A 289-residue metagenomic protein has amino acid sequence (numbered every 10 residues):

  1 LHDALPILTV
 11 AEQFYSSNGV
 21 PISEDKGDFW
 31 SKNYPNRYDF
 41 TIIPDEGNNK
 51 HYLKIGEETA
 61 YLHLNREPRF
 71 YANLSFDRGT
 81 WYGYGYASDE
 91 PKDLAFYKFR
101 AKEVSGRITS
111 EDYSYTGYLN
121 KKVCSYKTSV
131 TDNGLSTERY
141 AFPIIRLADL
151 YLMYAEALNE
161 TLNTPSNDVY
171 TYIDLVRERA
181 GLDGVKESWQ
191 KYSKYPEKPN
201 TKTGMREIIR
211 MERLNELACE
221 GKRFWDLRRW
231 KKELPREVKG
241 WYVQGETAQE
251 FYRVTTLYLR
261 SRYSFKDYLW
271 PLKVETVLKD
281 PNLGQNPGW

Functional and structural regions predicted by a protein language model:
L1-W289: Acidic/polar-rich alpha-helix caps and helix-coil junctions
